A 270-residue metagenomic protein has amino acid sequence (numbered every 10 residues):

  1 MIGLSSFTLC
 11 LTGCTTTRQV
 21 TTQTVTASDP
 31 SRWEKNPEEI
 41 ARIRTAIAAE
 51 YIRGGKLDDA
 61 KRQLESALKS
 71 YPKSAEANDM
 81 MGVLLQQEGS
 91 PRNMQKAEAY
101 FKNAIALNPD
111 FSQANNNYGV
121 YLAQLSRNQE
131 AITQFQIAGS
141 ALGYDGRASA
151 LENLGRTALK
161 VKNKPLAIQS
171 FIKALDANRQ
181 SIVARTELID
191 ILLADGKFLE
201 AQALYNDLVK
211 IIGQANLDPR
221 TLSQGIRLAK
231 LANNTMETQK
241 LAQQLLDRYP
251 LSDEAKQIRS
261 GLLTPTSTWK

Functional and structural regions predicted by a protein language model:
T8-E34: Bacterial Sec signal peptide processing site at the extreme N-terminus
N36, S70, A106-L107, A141-G143 (+3 more regions): Structural marker of alpha-solenoid helical repeat scaffolds
I40, S74, F111, D145-R147 (+3 more regions): Residue-level recognition of tetratricopeptide repeat
A46, M80-V83, N117, L151-N153 (+2 more regions): Canonical tetratricopeptide repeat
G55-R62, E88-N103, L125-I137, V161-S170 (+2 more regions): Structural signature of tandem alpha-helical TPR/SEL1-like repeats, specifically the intra-repeat loop/turn
S66-A67, N103-A104, I137-A141, K173-A174 (+2 more regions): Canonical positions in the second alpha-helix
A77, A114, A148-A150, A184 (+2 more regions): TPR alpha-solenoid repeat register
